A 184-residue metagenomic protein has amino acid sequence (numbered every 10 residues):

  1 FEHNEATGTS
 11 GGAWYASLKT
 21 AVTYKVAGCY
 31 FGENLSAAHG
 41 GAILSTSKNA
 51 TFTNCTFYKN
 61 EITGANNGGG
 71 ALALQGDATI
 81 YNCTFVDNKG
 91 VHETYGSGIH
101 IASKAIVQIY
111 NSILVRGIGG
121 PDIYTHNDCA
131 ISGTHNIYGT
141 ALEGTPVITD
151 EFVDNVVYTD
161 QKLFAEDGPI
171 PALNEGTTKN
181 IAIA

Functional and structural regions predicted by a protein language model:
F1-A184: Predominantly extracellular beta-rich ligand-binding scaffolds that present long acidic/polar faces for carbohydrate
